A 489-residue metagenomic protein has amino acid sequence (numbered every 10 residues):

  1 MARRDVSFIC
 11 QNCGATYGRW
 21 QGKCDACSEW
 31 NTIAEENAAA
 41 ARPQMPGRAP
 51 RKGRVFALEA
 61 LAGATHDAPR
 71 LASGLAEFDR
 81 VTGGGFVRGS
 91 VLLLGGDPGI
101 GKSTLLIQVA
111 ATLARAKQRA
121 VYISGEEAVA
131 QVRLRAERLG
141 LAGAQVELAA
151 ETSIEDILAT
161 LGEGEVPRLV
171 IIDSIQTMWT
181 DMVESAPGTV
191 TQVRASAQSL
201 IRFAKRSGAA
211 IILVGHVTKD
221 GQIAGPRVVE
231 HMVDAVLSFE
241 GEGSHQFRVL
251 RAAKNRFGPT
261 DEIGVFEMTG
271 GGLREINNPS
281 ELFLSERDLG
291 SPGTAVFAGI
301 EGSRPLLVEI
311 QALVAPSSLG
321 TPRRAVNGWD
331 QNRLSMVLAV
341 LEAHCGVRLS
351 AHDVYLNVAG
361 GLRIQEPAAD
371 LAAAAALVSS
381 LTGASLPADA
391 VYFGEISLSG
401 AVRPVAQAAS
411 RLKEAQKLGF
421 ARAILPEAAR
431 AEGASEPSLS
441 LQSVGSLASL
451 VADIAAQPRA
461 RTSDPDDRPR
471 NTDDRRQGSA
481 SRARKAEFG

Functional and structural regions predicted by a protein language model:
A2-N12, T16-R80, V87-G95, I100-A111 (+4 more regions): Peripheral, non-AAA+ core regions of ATP-driven protein-machinery
A120-S124: Conserved RecA-like ASCE P-loop NTPase motor core of nucleic-acid helicases/translocases
G125-Q131: Conserved Walker A/P-loop ATP-binding site and its immediately adjacent core in helicase/helicase-like ATPase domains
